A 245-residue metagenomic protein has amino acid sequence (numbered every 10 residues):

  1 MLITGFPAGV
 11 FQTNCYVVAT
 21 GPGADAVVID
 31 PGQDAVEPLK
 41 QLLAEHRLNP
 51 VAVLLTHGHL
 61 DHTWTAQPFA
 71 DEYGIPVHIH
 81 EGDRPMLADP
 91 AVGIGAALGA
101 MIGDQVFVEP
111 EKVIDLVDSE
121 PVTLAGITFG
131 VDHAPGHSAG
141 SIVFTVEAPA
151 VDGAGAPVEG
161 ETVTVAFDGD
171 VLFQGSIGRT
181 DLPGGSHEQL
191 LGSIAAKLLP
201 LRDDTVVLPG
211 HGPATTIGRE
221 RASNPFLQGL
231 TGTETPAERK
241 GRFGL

Functional and structural regions predicted by a protein language model:
M1-H46, F144-V146, D152-F167: Conserved beta-strand hairpin/beta-sheet module of binuclear metal-dependent hydrolase folds, prominently
L2, N49-P50, D203: Short loop/turn motifs at secondary-structure junctions
F6-A8, E111-V113, H133-H137: Short Gly/Pro-enriched turn/cap motifs at secondary-structure boundaries
A26-I29, A52-L55, H133: Short catalytic-loop micro-motif centered on adjacent basic/acidic residues
V27, L54, V77, V165-F167 (+1 more regions): Residue-level marker for buried hydrophobic side chains located in beta-strands that build the well-ordered beta-sheet
D34, V92-L98, P121, T128-H133 (+2 more regions): Metallo-beta-lactamase
D34-I127, P149-G153, A222-L230: Active-site HxH/HxHxD metal-binding segment of metal-dependent hydrolases
